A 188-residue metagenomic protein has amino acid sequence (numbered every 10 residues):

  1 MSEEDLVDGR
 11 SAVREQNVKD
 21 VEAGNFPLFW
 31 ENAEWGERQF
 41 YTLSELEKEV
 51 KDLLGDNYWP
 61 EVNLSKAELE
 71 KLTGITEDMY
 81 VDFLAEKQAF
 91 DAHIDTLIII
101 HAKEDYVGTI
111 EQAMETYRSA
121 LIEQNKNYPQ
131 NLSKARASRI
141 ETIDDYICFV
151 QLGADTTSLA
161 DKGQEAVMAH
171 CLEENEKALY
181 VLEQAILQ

Functional and structural regions predicted by a protein language model:
S2-T96, A102-Q188: Soluble, non-membrane globular domain cores that form compact, hydrophobic packing and curved binding surfaces
